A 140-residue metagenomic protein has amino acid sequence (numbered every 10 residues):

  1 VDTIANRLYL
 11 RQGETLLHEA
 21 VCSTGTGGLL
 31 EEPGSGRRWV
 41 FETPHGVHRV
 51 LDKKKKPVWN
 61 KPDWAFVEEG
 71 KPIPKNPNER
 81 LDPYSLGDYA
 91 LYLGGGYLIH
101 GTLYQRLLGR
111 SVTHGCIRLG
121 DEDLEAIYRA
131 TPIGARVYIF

Functional and structural regions predicted by a protein language model:
T3-I4, A20-R38, K71-R80, D121-E122: N-terminal post-signal-peptidase region of extra-cytosolic proteins
I4-N6, G13-L16, C22-G27, K53-K55 (+3 more regions): Solvent-exposed coil/turn segments that connect beta secondary-structure elements in extracytoplasmic/periplasmic
L8, V50, L91: Conserved hydrophobic/aromatic pocket- or pore-lining residues that grip, position, or stack substrates in active sites
Q12, E19-V21, L29-P33, K61-P62 (+1 more regions): A short, polar/proline- and glycine-enriched secondary-structure boundary/capping micro-motif
E19-V21, V47-R49, R136: Well-ordered beta-strand positions in beta-sheet-rich domains
L30-K53, L119: Short, surface-exposed secondary-structure junctions/capping segments
E42, V58-F140: Exported/periplasmic cell-wall-interacting domains
